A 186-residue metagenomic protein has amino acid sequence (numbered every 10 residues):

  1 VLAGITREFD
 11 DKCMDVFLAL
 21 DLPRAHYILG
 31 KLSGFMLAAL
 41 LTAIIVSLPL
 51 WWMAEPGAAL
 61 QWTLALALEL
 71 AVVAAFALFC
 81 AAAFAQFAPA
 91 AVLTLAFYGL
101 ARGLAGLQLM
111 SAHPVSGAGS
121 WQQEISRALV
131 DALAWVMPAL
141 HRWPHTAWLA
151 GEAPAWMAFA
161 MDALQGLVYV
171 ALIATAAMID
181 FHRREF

Functional and structural regions predicted by a protein language model:
V1-G4, I28-A90, L109, W156: Secretory targeting signals
V1-L18, L32: Transmembrane helix boundary and interhelical loop/hinge segments in multi-pass membrane proteins
E8, L40-I44, A74-A75, G103 (+2 more regions): Short helix-kink/termination motifs in transmembrane helices of multi-pass secondary transporters
R24-A25: Alpha-helix N-cap/start motif
A96-I179: Terminal transmembrane helical anchor/hairpin motif
M178-F186: Membrane-interface capping segments at transmembrane-helix boundaries
